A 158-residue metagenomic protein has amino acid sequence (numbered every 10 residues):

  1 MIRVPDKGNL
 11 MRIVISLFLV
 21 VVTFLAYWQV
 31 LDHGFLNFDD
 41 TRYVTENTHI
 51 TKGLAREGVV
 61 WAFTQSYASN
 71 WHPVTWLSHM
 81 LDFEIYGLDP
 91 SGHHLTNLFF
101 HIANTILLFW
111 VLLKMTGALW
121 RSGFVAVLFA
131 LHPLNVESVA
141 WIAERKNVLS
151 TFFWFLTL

Functional and structural regions predicted by a protein language model:
M1-L158: Polytopic membrane enzymes that build or remodel cell-surface glycoconjugates and lipids
